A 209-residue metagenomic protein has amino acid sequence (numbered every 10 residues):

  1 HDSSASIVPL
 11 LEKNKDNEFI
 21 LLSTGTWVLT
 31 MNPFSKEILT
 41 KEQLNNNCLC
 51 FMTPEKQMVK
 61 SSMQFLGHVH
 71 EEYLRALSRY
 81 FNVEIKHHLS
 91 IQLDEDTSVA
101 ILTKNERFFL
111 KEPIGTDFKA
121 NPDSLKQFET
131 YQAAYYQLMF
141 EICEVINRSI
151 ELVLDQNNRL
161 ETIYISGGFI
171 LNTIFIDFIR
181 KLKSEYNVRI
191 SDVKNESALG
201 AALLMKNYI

Functional and structural regions predicted by a protein language model:
H1-I163, L171-N195, A202-I209: Active-site core segments that coordinate phosphate-bearing ligands/cofactors across diverse enzyme families
